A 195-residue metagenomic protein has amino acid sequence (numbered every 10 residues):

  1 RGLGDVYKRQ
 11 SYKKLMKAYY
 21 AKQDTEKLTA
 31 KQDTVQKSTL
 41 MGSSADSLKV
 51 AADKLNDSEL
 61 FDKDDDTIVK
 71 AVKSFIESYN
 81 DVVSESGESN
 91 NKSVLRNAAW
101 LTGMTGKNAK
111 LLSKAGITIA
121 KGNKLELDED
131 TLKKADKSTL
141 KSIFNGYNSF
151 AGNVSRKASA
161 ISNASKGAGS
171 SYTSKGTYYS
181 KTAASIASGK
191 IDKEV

Functional and structural regions predicted by a protein language model:
R1, D5-V195: Polar, low-complexity export/assembly segments characteristic of proteins that are secreted or assemble on the cell
